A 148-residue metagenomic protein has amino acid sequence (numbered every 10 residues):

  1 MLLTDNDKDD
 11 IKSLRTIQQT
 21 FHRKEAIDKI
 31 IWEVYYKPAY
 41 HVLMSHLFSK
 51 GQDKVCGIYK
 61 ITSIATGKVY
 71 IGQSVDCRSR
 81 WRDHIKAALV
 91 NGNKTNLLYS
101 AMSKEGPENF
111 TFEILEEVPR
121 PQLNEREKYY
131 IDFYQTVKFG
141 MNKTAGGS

Functional and structural regions predicted by a protein language model:
M1-D10: Short, Lys/Arg-enriched anionic-surface-contact patches
D5, F21, D28-S148: Structure-specific nucleic-acid interaction/processing domains
I17: Major-groove recognition helix of helix-turn-helix-like DNA-binding domains
